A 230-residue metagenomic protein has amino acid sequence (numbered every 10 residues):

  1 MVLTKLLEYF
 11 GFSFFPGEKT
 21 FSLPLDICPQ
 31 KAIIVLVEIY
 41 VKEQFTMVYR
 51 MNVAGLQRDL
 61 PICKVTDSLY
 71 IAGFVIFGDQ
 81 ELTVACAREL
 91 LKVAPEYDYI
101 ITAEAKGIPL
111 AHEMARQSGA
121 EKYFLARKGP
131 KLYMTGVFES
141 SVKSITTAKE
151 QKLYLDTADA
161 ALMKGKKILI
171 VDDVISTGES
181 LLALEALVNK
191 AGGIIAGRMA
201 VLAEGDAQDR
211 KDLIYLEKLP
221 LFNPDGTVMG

Functional and structural regions predicted by a protein language model:
Y9-F15, F21, Y40, F45: Aromatic (phenylalanine/tyrosine) cluster motif
S22, D26-P29, I33-E38, K42-E43: Short, positively charged and aromatic/hydrophobic N-terminal segments
E43-Y97: Active-site-facing substrate-recognition patch
Q44-R50, L182-G230: PRPP-dependent phosphoribosyltransferase catalytic core
Y97-E104: Short glycine-rich phosphate-binding loop at a beta-alpha junction
L110-S118, E185: Short Gly/Thr/Asp-enriched flexible loops that form oxyanion-binding sites at enzyme active sites
E121-K167: Short, glycine/charge-rich flexible loops or terminal/linker lids adjacent to PRPP-binding catalytic cores
